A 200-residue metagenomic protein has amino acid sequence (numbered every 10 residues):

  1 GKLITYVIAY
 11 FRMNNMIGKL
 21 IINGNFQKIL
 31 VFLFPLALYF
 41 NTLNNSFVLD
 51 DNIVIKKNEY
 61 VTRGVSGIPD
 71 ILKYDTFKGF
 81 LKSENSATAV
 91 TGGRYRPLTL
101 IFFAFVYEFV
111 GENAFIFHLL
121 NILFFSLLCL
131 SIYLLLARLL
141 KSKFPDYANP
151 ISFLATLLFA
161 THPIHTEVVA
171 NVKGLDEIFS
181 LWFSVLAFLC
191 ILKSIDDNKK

Functional and structural regions predicted by a protein language model:
L3: Cationic, low-complexity basic patches in intrinsically disordered or flexible, solvent-exposed regions
V7, R12-K200: Polytopic membrane enzymes that build or remodel cell-surface glycoconjugates and lipids
